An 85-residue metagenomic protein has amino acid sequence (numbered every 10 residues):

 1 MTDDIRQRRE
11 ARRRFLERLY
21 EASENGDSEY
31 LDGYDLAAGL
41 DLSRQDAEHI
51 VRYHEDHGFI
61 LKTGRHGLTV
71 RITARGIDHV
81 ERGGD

Functional and structural regions predicted by a protein language model:
M1-L19: Short alpha-helical segments that sit at the start of domains
R18-A22, H79: Short amphipathic alpha-helical elements of helix-turn-helix/winged-helix folds
N25-A38: Short acidic, hydrophobic short linear motifs in intrinsically disordered regions
D41-D56: Short amphipathic alpha-helical interaction segments
E55-R65: A short, conserved structural fragment
G67-I72: Minor-groove-contacting beta-hairpin "wing" of winged helix-turn-helix DNA-binding domains
R75-D85: Short, amphipathic alpha-helical interaction segments positioned at domain boundaries
